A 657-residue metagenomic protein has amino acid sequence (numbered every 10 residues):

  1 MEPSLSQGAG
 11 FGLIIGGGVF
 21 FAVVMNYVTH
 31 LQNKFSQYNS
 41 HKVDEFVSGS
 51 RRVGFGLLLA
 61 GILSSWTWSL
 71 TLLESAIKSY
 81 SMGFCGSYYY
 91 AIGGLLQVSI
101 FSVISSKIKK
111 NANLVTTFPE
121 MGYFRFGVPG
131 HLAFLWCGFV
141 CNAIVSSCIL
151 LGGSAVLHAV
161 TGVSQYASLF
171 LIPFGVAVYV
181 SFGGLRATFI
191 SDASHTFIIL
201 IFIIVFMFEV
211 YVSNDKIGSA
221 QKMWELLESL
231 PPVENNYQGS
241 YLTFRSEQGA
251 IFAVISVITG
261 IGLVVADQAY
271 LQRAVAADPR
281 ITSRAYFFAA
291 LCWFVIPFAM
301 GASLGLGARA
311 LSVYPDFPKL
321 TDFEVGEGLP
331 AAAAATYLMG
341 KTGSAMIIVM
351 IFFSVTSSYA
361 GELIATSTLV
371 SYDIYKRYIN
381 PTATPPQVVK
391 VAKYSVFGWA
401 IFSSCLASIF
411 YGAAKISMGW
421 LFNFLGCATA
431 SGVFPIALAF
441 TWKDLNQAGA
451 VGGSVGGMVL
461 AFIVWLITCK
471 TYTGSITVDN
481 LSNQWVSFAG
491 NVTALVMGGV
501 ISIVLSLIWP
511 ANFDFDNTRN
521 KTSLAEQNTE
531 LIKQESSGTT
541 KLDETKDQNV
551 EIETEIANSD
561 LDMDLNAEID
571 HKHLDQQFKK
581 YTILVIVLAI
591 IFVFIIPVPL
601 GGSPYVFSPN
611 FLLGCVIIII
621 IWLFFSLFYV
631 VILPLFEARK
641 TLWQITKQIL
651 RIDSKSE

Functional and structural regions predicted by a protein language model:
M1-E657: Membrane-embedded helix-loop-helix hairpins and adjacent transmembrane boundary segments in multi-pass transporters
